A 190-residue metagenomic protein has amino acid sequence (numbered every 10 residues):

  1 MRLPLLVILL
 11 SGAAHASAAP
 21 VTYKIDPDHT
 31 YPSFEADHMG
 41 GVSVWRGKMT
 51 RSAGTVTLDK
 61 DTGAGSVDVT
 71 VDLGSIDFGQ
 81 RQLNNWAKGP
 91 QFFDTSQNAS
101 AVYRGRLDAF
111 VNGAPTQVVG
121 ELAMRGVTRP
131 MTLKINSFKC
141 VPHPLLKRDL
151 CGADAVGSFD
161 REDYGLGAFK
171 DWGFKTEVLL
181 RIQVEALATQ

Functional and structural regions predicted by a protein language model:
M1-V7: Sec-dependent signal peptide recognition, specifically the positively charged N-region followed immediately by
S11-A16: N-terminal signal peptide c-region/cleavage motif recognized by signal peptidases
S17-Q190: Low-complexity, acidic/polar, glycine-enriched regions of mature
